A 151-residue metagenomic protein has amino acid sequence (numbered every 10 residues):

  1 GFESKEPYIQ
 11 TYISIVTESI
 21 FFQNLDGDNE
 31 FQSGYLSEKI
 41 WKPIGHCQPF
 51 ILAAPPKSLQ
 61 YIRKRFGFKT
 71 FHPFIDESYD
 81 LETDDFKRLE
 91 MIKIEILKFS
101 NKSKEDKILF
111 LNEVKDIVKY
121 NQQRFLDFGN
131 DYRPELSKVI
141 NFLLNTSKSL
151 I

Functional and structural regions predicted by a protein language model:
G1-V16, F22-N29, S33-S37, K42-I151: Pol beta-like nucleotidyltransferase catalytic core
